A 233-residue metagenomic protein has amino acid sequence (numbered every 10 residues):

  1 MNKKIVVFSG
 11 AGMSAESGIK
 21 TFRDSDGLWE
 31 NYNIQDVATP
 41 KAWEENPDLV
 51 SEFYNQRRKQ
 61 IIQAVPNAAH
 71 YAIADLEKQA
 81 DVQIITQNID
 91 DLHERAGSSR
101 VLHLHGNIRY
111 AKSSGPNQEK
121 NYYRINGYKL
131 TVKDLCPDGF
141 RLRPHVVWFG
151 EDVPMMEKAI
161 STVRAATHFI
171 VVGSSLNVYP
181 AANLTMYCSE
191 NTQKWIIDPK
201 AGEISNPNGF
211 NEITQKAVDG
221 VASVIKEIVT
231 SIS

Functional and structural regions predicted by a protein language model:
M1-S233: Conserved catalytic core of sirtuin-type NAD+-dependent deacylases
